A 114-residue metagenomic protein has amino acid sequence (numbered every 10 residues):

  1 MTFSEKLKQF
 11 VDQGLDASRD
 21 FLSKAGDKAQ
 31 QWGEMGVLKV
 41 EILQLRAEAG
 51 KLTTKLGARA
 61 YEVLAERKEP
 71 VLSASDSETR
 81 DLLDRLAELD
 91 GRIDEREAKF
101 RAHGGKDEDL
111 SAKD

Functional and structural regions predicted by a protein language model:
M1-T2, A49: Charged/polar interaction segments and conserved charged motifs
F3-G36, V40-L43, A60, R67 (+5 more regions): Amphipathic alpha-helical membrane/lipid-surface binding segments
L38, I42-L45, A49-L52, L82 (+2 more regions): Amphipathic alpha-helical coiled-coil segments
G50-A60: Extended, amphipathic, non-transmembrane alpha-helical segments
V71, D94-D114: Long amphipathic alpha-helical coiled-coil segments
